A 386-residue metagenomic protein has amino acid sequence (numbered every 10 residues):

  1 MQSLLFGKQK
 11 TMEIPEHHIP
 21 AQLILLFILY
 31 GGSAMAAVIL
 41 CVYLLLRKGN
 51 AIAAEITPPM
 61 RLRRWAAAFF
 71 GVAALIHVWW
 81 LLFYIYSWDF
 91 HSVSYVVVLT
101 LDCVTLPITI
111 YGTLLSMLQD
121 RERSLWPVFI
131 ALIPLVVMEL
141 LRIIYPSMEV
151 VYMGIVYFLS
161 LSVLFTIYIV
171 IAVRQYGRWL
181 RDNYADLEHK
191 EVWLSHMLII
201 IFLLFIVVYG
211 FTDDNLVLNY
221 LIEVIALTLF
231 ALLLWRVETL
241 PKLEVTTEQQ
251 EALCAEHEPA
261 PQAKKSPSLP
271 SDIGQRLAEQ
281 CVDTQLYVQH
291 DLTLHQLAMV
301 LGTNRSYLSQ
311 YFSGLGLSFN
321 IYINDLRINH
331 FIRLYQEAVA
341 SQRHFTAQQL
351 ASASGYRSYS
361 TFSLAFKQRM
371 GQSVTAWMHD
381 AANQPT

Functional and structural regions predicted by a protein language model:
L5-V136, L140, V150-V156: N-terminal low-complexity or simple alpha-helical regulatory segments that function as activation/interaction modules
A53-L75, A131, G154-T212, L216-L232: Alpha-helical transmembrane segments of multi-pass integral membrane proteins
F90-I110, V217-E238: Hydrophobic alpha-helical transmembrane segments and immediately flanking/interface helices in integral membrane
I108-L125, L229-Q250: Alpha-helical transmembrane segments and their immediate juxtamembrane interface regions
P146-V151, R174-R181, E238-Q250: A cytosolic-side transmembrane-helix exit/cap motif
V237-R357, A365-Q368, Q372-T386: Membrane-proximal linker segments that couple transmembrane helices to downstream signaling/catalytic modules
F362: Binding-interface segments
